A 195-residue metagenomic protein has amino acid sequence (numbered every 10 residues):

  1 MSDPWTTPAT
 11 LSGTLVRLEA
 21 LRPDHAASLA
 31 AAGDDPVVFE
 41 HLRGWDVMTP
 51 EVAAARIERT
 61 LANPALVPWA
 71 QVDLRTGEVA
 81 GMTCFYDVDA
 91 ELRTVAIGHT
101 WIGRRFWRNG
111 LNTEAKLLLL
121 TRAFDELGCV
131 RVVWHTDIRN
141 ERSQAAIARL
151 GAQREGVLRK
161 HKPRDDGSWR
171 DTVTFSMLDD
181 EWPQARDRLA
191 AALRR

Functional and structural regions predicted by a protein language model:
M1-L111, R122, E126, D166-R195: GNAT-family acyltransferases
R108, L127-G128, G151, G156: Glycine-centered helix-boundary capping/hinge motifs
R108-R122, E141, A145: Conserved acetyl-CoA-binding loop-helix of GNAT-fold acetyltransferases
D125-H135: Conserved GNAT acetyl-CoA-binding A-motif
H135, Q153-G167: Conserved catalytic-core motifs of GNAT/GCN5-like acyltransferases
N140-G156: Conserved active-site alpha-helix within GNAT-family acetyltransferase domains
E141-Q144, R164-S168: Acidic pyrophosphate-coordinating catalytic loop
